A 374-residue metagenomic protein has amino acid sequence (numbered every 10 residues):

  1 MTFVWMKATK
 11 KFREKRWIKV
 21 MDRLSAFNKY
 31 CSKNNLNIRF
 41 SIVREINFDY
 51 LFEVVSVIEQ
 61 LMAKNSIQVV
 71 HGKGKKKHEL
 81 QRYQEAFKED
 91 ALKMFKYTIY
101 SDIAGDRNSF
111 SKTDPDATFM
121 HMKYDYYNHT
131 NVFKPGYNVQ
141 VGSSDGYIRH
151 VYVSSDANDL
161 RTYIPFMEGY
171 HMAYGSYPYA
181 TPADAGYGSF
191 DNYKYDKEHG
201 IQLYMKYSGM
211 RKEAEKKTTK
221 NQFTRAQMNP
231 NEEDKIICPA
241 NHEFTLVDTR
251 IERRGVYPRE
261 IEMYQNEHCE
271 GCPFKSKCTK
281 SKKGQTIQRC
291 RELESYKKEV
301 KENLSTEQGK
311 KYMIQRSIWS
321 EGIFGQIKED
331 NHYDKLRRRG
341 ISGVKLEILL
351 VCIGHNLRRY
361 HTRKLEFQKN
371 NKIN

Functional and structural regions predicted by a protein language model:
M1-N374: Anion-binding and metal-coordination hotspots
